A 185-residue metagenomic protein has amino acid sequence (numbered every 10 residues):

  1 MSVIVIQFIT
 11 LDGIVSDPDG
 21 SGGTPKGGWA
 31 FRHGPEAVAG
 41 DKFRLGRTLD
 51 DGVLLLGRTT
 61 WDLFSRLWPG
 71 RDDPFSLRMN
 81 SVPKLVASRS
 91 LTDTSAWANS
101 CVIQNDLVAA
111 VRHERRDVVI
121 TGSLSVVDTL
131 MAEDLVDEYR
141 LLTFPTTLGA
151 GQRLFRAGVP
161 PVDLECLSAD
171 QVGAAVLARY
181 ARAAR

Functional and structural regions predicted by a protein language model:
M1-L135, T143-R185: Portal/gating segments that form or line small-molecule/metal binding sites
